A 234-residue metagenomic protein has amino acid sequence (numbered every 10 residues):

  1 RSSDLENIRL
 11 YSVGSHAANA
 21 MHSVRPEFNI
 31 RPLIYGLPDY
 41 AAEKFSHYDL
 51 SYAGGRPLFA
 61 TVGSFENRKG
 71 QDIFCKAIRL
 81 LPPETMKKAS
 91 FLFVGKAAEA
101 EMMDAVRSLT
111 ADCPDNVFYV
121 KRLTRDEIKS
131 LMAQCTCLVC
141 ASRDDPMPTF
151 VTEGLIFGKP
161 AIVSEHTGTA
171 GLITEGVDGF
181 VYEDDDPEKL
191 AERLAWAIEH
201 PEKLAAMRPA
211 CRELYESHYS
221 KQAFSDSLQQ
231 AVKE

Functional and structural regions predicted by a protein language model:
S3-P32, L37-D39: A short, active-site helix/loop in glycosyltransferases that binds the activated sugar's phosphate group
A17-H22, S90-D115, E127: Short, structured helix-loop element that forms part of the nucleotide-activated donor/catalytic region
S51-K69, C75-I78, L92: Conserved donor-binding/catalytic core segment of Leloir-type glycosyltransferases
R122-L123, S130-C135: Short alpha-helical donor nucleotide-sugar binding micro-motif in glycosyltransferases
R143: Aromatic "clamp/platform" in nucleotide-sugar-dependent glycosyltransferases that forms part of the donor/acceptor
P160-V163: Short hydrophobic beta-strand element within catalytic cores of glycosyltransferases and related nucleotide-activated
E175-G176, F180-P187, W196-P201: Conserved acidic donor-binding segment of nucleotide-sugar-dependent glycosyltransferases
K189, W196, K203-H218, F224: A short, well-ordered alpha-helix in the C-terminal region of glycosyltransferases
